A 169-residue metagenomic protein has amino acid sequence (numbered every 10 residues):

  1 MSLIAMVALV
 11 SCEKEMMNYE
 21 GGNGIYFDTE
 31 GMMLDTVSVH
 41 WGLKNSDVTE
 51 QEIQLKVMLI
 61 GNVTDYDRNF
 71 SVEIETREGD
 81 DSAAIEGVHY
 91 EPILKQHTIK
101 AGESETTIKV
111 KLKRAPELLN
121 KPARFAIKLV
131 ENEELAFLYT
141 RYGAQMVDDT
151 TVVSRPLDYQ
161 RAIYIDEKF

Functional and structural regions predicted by a protein language model:
M1-L3: Sec-dependent signal peptide recognition, specifically the positively charged N-region followed immediately by
V7-S11: C-terminal motif of bacterial Sec signal peptides marking the signal peptidase cleavage site
E13-F169: Short boundary segments that mark the start of a structured unit
